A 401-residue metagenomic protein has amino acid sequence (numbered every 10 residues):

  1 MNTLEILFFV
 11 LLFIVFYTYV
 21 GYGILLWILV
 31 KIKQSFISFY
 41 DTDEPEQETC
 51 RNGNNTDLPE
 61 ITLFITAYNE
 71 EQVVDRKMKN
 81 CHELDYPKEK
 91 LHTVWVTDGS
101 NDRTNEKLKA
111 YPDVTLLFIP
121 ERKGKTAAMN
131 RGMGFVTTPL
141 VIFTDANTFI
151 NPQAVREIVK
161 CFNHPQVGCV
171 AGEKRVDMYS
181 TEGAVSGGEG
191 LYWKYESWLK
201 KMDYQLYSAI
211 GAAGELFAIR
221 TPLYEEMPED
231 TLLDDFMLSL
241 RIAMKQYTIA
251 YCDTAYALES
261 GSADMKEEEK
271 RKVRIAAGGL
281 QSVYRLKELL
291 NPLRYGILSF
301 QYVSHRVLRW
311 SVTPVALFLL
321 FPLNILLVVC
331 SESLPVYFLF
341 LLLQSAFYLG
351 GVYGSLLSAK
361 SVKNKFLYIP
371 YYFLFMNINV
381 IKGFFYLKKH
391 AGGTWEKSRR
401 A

Functional and structural regions predicted by a protein language model:
V20, L25-E60, E83, K266-E267 (+2 more regions): Juxtamembrane C-terminal module of membrane proteins
V30, F118-E121, A127-A128, T138 (+2 more regions): Long helical/loop segments within the catalytic core of UDP-sugar-dependent glycosyltransferases, especially the large
P59-T62, H92, M237: Cell-envelope/extracellular polymer assembly enzymes that use nucleotide-activated donors
T62, N80, V94-N105, E121 (+1 more regions): A conserved acidic beta->alpha catalytic loop
Q72-R76, K90, S100-A110, Q153: Acidic helix N-cap motif at the loop->helix transition within catalytic regions of sugar-transfer enzymes
K79-K90: Short, acidic, metal-binding catalytic loop of nucleotide-sugar glycosyltransferases
V141: Short aromatic/hydrophobic "clamp" motif used to bind/position activated sugar donors
F162-Y195, D230-D234, S239-H305, Y372-Y386: Catalytic donor/gating beta->alpha subdomain of glycosyltransferases that bind UDP-sugars
